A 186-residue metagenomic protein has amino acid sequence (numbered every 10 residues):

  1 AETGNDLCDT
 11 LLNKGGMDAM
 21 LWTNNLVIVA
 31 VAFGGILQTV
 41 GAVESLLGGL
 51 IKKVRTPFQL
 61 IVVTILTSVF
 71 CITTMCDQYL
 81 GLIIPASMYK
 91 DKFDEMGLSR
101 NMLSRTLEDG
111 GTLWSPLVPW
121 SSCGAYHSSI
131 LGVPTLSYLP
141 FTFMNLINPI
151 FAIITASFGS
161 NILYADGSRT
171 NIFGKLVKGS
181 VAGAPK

Functional and structural regions predicted by a protein language model:
G4-D91: Membrane-embedded alpha-helical segments and adjacent helix-loop junctions characteristic of multi-pass solute
L37, F70-T74, L117, S128 (+1 more regions): Structural signature of transmembrane alpha-helix termini at the membrane-water interface
A42-K52, L66, L80-E108, Y126-L131 (+1 more regions): Alpha-helical transmembrane segments
Q59-I72, M96-L117, F141-I147: Alpha-helical transmembrane segments of multi-pass membrane proteins
C76-D77, S115-S122: Short glycine/threonine-rich loop-to-helix capping motif typified by GTGT followed within a few residues by an Asp-Pro
E95, G124-K186: Juxtamembrane and boundary regions of transmembrane helices in multi-pass small-molecule transporters and channels
T112-L113, W120, G132-T135: Short Gly/Pro-enriched loop/turn and capping motifs at secondary-structure junctions
